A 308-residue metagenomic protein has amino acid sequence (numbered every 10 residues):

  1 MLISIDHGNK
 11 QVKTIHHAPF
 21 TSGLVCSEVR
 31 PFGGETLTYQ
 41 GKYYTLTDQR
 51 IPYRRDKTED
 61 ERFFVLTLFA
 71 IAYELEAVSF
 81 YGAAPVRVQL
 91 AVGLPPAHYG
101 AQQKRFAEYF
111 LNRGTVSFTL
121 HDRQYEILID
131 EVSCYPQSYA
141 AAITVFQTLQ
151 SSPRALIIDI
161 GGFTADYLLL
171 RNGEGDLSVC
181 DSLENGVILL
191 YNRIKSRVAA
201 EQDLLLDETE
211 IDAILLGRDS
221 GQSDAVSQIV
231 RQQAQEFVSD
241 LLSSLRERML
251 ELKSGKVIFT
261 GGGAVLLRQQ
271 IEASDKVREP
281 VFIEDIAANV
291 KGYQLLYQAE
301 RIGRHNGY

Functional and structural regions predicted by a protein language model:
M1-A155, E174-L189, T209-Y308: Nucleotide/phosphate-binding catalytic cleft detector across ATP-hydrolyzing and phosphate-transferring enzymes
I160-D166: Ser/Thr-glycine-rich phosphate-binding loops at phosphate-binding pockets of nucleotides, nucleotide cofactors
Y167-N172: PRPP/pyrophosphate-binding module of the type I phosphoribosyltransferase fold
R197: A contiguous pocket-lining binding segment that forms or flanks enzyme active sites
Q202-L206: Short, basic interhelical loop/turn and adjoining N-cap of the next helix at nucleic-acid- or acidic-partner-contacting
